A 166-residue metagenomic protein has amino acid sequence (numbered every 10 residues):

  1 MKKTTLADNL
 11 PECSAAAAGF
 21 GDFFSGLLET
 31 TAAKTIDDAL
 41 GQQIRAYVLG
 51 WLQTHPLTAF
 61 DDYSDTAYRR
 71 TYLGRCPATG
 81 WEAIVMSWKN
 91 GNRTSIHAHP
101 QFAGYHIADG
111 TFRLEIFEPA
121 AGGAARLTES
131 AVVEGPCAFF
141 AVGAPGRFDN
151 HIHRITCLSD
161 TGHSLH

Functional and structural regions predicted by a protein language model:
M1-T54: N-terminal leader/capping segments at the start of a protein or of a new domain
W51-Y63: An N-terminal domain-cap segment
D61-N90: A short glycine-rich, His/Asp/Glu-containing loop-to-beta-strand
I84-A98, P145-G146: Conserved short histidine dyad/triad with adjacent acidic residue
H97-P100, C157: Short glycine/proline-enriched turns and hinge-like loops at secondary-structure junctions
P100-E118: Glycine- and acidic-residue-biased ligand/ion/polar-headgroup-sensing regions
G104, P119-N150: Short acidic-glycine-tyrosine-enriched beta hairpin
G104-H106, R154, S159-H166: A short hydrophobic beta-strand segment most commonly corresponding to one strand of the jelly-roll/cupin
